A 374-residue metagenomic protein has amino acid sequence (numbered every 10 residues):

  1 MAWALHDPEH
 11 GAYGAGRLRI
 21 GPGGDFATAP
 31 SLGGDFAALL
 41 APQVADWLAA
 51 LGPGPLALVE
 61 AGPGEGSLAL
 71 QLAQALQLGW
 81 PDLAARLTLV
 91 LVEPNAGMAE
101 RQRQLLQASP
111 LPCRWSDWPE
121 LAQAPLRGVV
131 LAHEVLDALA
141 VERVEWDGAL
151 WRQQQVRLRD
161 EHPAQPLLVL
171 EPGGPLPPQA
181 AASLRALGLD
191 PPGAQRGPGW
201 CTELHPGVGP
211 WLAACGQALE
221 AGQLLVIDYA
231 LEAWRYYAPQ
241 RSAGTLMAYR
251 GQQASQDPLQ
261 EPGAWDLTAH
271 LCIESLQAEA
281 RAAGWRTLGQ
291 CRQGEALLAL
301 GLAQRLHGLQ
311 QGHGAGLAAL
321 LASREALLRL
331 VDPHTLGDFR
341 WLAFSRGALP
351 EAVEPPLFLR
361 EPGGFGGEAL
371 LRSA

Functional and structural regions predicted by a protein language model:
M1-A61, E65-R127, V144, E295 (+3 more regions): Rossmann-like AdoMet
A4, V130, L276: A residue-level signal for conserved active-site and pocket-lining positions in enzyme catalytic cores
P8-E9, G16, P22-G23, A140 (+4 more regions): Glycine-rich, flexible loop/turn motifs
F36, V130, D228: Conserved RecA-like P-loop NTPase ATPase core
A96, L136, L231: Short, glycine/acidic-enriched loop or turn micro-motifs at the edges of active sites
L121, P125-G148, C201-P206, P210 (+1 more regions): A short SAM/SAH-binding and catalytic strip from SAM-dependent methyltransferases
L131-R185, P239-R250: A mobile, often basic/glycine-rich helix-loop segment that functions as the active-site lid/recognition loop
S183-A374: Long, Lys/Arg- and hydrophobic-enriched amphipathic alpha-helices
